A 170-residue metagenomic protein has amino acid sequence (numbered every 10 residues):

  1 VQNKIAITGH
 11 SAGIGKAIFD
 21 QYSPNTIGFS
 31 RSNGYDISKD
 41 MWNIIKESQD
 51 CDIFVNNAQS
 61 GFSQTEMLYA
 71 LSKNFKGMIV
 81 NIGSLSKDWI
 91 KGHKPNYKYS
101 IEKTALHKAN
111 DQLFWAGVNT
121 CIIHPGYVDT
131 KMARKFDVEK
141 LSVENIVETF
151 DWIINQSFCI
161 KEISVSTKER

Functional and structural regions predicted by a protein language model:
I5-Q21: N-terminal Rossmann NAD(P)H-binding glycine-rich loop of SDR-like oxidoreductase domains
I7-T8, V55-N57, M78-S84, N119-H124: Structural signature of the Rossmann-like NAD(P)-dependent dehydrogenase/reductase core
N25-I45, Q59-S60: Adenosine-cofactor binding site in Rossmann-like domains, unifying the SAM/SAH pocket of S-adenosylmethionine-dependent
I44-N56, C159: A glycine-rich helix->loop->beta "capping" turn within Rossmann-like NAD(P)(H)-dependent oxidoreductase domains
C51, S60-G77: NAD(P)-cofactor binding segment of oxidoreductase domains
S63, K76-A116, G126-T130: Catalytic loop of short-chain dehydrogenase/reductase
T65-S72, L106-N110, V147-F150: Short-chain dehydrogenase/reductase
I122, K135-R170: C-terminal helical subdomain
